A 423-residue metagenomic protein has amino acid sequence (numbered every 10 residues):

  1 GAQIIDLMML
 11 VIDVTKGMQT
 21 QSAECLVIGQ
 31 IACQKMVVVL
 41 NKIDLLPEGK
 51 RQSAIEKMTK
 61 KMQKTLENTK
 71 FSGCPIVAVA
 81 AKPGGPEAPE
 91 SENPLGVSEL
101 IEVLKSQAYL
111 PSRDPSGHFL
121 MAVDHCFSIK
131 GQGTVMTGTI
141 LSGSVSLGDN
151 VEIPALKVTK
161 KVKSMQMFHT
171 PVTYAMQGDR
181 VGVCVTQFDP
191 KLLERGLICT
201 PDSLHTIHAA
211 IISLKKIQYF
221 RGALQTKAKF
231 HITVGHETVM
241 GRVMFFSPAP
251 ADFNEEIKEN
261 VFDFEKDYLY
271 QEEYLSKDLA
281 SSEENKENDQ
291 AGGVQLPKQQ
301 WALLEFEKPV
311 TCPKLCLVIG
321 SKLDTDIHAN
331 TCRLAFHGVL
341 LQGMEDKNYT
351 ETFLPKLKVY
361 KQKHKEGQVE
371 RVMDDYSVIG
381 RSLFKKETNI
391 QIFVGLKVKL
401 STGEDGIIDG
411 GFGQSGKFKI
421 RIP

Functional and structural regions predicted by a protein language model:
A2-L26, Q30-E56: Conserved Switch II/interswitch segment of TRAFAC-class P-loop GTPases
T15-M18, K42-P47, A81-P86, S142 (+1 more regions): Conserved nucleotide-binding/hydrolysis micro-motifs of P-loop NTPases
G17, G85-P86, K130, D326-H328: Flexible loop/turn segments at secondary-structure boundaries
K35, L45-S128: Canonical P-loop GTPase G-domain recognition
G131-P423: C-terminal effector/interaction modules appended to NTPase cores
